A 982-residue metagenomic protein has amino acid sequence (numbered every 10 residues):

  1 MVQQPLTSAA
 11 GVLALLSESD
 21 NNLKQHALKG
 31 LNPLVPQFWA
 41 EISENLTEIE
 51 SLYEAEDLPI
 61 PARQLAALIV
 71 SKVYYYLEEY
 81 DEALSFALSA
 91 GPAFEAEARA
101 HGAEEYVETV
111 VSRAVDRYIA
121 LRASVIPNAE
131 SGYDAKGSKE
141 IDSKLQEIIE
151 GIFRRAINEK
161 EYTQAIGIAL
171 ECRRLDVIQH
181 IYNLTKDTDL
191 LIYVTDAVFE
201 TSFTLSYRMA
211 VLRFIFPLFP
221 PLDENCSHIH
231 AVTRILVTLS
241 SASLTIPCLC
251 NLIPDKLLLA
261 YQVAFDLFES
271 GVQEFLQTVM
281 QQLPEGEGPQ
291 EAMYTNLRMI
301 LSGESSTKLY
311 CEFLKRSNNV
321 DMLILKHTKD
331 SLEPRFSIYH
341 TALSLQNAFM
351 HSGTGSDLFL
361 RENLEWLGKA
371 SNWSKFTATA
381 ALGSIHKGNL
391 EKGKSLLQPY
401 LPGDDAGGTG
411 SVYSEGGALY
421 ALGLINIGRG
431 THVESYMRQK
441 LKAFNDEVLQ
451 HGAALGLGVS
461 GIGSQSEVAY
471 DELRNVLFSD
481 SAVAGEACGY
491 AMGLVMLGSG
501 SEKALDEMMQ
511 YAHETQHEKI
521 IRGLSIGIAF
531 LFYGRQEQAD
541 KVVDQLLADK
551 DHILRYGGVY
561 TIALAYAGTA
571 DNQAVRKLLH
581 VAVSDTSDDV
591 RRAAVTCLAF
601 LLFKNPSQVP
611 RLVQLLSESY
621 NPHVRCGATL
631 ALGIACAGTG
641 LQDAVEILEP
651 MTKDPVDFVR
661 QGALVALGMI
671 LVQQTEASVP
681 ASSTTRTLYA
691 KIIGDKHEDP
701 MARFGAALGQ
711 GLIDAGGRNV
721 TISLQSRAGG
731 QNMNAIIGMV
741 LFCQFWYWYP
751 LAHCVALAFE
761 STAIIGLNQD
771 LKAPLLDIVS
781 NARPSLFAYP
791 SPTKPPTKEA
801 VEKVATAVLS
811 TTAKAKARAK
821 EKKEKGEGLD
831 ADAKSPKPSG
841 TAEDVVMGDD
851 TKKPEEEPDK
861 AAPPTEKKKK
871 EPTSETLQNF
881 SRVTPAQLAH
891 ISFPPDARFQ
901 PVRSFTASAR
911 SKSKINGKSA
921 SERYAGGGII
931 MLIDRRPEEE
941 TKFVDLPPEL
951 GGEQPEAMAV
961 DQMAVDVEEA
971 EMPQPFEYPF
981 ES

Functional and structural regions predicted by a protein language model:
M1, A14-L15, L88: Primarily eukaryotic
V2-L6, N21-H26, E41-T47, A93-G407 (+4 more regions): Long internal repeat-built scaffold domains in very large eukaryotic proteins
P5-R63: Eukaryote-specific detector of the first structured module of a protein
V12-L13, L31, A67-K72, A135 (+2 more regions): Short interface patches used for recognition in eukaryotic signaling and trafficking proteins
Q25-L34, Q64-Y76, F376-S384, G416-G423 (+1 more regions): Non-membrane alpha-helical segments in proteins
Q37-L46, E50-E54, Y74-L77, D81 (+3 more regions): Inter-helical turn/loop elements of alpha-helical hairpins
V73-A96: Hydrophobic or amphipathic alpha-helical targeting/insertion segments
G423, G458, G493: Predominantly extracellular/luminal carbohydrate-interaction, adhesion, and secreted-enzyme modules that are
